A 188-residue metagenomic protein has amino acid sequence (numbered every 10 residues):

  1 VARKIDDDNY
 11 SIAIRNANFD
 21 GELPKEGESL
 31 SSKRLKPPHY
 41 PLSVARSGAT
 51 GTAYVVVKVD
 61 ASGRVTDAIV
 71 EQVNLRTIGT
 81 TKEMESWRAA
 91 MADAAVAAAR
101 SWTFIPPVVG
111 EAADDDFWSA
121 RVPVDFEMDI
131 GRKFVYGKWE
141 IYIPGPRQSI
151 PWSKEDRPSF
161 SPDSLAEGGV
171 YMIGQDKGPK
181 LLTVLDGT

Functional and structural regions predicted by a protein language model:
V1-T188: Charge-biased low-complexity segments
